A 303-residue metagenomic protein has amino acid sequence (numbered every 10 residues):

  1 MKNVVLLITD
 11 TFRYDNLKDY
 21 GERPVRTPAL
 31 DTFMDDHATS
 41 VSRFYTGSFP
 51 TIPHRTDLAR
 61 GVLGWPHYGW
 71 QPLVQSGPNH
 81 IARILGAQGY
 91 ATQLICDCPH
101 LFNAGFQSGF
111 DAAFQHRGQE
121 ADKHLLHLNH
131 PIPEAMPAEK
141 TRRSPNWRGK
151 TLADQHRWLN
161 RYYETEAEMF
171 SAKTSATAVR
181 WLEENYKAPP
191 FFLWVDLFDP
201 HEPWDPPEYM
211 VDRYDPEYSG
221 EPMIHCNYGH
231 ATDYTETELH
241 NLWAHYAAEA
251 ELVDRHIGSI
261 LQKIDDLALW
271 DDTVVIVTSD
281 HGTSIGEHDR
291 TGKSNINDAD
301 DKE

Functional and structural regions predicted by a protein language model:
M1-E303: Catalytic domains that recognize anionic headgroups
